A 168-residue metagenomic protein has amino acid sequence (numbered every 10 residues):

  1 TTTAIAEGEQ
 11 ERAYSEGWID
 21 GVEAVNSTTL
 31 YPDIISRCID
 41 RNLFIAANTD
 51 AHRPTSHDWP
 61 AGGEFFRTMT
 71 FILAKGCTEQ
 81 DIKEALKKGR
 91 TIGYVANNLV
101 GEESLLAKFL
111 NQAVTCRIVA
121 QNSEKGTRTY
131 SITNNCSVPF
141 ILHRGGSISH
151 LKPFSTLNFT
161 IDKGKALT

Functional and structural regions predicted by a protein language model:
T2-T168: Charged catalytic cores and adjacent phosphate/nucleic-acid-binding surfaces used for phosphate/nucleic-acid chemistry
